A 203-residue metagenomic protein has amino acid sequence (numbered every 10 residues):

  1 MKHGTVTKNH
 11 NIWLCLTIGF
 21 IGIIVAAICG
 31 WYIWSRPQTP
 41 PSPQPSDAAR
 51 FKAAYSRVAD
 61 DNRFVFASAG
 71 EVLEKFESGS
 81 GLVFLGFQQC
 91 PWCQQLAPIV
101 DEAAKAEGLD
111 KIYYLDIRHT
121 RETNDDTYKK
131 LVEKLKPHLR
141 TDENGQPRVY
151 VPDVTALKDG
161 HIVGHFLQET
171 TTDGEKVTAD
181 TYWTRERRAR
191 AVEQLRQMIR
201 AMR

Functional and structural regions predicted by a protein language model:
N9-G79, T178-R203: N-terminal leader/targeting and pre-domain segments
A59-A67, L85, L109-K134: Thiol-based oxidoreductase modules, predominantly thioredoxin-like and allied folds used for disulfide exchange
F76-C90, V100: Short active-site neighborhood of thiol/selenol oxidoreductases, capturing the structured segment around
S78-V83, G108-K111, V151, K158-D159: Loop/turn elements at helix/coil->beta-strand transitions in domains of secreted/extracellular proteins
F87-Q95, P152-T155: C-type cytochrome heme c attachment motif
W92-E107: Typically the conserved alpha-helix immediately C-terminal to a functionally engaged Cys/Sec in thioredoxin-like
K105, T120-I162: Structural alpha/beta surface segment adjacent to cysteine/selenocysteine redox centers across thiol/disulfide enzymes
N144-R203: Non-catalytic, surface beta->alpha helical segment in thiol-disulfide oxidoreductase systems
